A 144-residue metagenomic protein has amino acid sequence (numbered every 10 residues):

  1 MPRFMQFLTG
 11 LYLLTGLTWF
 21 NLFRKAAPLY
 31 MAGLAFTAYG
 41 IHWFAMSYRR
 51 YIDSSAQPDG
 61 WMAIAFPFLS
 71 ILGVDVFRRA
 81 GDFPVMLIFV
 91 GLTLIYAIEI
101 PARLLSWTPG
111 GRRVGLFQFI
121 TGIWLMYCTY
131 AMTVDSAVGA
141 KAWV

Functional and structural regions predicted by a protein language model:
M1-F4, Y51-F66, F83-I88, L104-I123: Cytoplasm-facing juxtamembrane segments at the starts of transmembrane helices in multi-pass membrane proteins
M1-W43: A glycine-rich, hydrophobic loop/mini-helix early in the fold
G10-L11, S47, I100: Alpha-helical transmembrane segments of multipass membrane proteins
T15-W19, D75-A80, L104-L105: Juxtamembrane "helix-exit" motif on the non-cytosolic side of transmembrane helices
A32-Y96: Membrane-proximal helix-loop-helix units in multi-pass membrane proteins
I98-W107, Y130: Intrinsically disordered, low-complexity, charge-dense segments enriched in Lys/Arg and Glu/Asp interspersed
T129-V144: Juxtamembrane boundary at the C-terminal end of a transmembrane helix
